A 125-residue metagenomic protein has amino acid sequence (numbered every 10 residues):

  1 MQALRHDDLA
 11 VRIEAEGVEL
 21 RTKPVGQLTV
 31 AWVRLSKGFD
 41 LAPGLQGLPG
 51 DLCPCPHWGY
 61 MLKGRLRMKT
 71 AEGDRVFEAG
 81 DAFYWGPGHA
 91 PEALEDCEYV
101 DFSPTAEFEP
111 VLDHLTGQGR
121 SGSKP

Functional and structural regions predicted by a protein language model:
M1-A42, P49, K124-P125: A short, N-terminal "cap"/entry segment at the start of jelly-roll beta-barrel domains of the cupin/DSBH fold
A15-G17, C53, W85: Residues that act as N-cap/strand-start positions at coil-to-secondary-structure junctions
L20-R21, A31, H57, L66 (+2 more regions): Residue-level detector of beta-strand structural context in well-folded domains
G26-L28, P87-L112: Ligand-binding loop in jelly-roll beta-barrel domains
A42-G44, E78-G80, P110-D113: A short, polar/proline- and glycine-enriched secondary-structure boundary/capping micro-motif
D51-M68: Short, conserved beta-strand element in jelly-roll/cupin
T70-H89: Short acidic-glycine-tyrosine-enriched beta hairpin
L115-P125: Glycine- and charge-enriched low-complexity intrinsically disordered segments
